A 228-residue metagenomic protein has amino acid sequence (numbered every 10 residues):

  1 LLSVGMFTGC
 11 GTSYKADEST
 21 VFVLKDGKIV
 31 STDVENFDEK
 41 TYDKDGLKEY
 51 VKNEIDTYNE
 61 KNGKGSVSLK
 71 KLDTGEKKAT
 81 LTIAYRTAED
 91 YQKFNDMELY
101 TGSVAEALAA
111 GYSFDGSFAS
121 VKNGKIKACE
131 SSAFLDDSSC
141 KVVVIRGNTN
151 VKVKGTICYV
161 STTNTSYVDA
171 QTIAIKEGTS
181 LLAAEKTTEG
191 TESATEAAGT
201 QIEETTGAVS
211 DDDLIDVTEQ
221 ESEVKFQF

Functional and structural regions predicted by a protein language model:
L1-T12: Sec-dependent N-terminal signal peptides of Gram-positive bacterial secreted proteins and lipoproteins
G11-V34: Immediate post-signal-peptide N-terminus of mature secreted/exported proteins
S19-T20, S66-T74: Short amphipathic beta-strand and strand-loop transition segments with alternating hydrophobic
L24, N36, A84-A88: Solvent-exposed residues in well-ordered beta-strands and their adjoining turns, especially edge/terminal strands
D33-T41: Short, solvent-exposed aromatic-acidic interface loops
T41-D45, D90-K93: Short, conserved charged micro-motifs
D43-S68: Extracytoplasmic/periplasmic/luminal assembly and interaction segments in envelope/secretory/respiratory proteins
T74-F228: Mature, soluble, non-transmembrane domains
